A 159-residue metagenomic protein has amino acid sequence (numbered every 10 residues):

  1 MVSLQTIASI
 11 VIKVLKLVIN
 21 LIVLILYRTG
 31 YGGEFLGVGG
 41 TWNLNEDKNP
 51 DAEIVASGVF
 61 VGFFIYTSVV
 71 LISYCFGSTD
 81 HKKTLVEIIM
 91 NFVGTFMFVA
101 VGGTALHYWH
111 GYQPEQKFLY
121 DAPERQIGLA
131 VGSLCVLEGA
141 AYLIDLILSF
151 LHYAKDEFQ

Functional and structural regions predicted by a protein language model:
M1-S3, G39-S57, Q116-A130: Juxtamembrane membrane-interface segments at transmembrane-helix boundaries in membrane proteins
T6-Y27, N49-Y112, V131-H152: Signature of small four-pass
T29-T41: Membrane-interface helix-loop junction between the first two transmembrane segments
W42-E46, M90, F158-Q159: Cytosolic juxtamembrane regulatory segments of membrane proteins
Q113-Q116, F158: Per-blade loop-tip surfaces of WD-repeat and WD-like beta-propellers in eukaryotic adaptors/scaffolds
L151-Q159: Intrinsically disordered cytoplasmic terminal tails of membrane proteins
